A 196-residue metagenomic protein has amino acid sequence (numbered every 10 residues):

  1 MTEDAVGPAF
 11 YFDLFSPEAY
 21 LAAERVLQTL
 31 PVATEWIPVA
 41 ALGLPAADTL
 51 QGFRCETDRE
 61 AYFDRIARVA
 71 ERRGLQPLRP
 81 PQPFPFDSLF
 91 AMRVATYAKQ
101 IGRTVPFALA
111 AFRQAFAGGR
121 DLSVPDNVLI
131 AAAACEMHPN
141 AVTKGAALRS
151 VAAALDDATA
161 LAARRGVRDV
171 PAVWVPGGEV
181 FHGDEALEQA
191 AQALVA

Functional and structural regions predicted by a protein language model:
D4-V32, R113-A196: C-terminal cap of thioredoxin/glutaredoxin-like
L14, E18-A115: Structural alpha/beta surface segment adjacent to cysteine/selenocysteine redox centers across thiol/disulfide enzymes
